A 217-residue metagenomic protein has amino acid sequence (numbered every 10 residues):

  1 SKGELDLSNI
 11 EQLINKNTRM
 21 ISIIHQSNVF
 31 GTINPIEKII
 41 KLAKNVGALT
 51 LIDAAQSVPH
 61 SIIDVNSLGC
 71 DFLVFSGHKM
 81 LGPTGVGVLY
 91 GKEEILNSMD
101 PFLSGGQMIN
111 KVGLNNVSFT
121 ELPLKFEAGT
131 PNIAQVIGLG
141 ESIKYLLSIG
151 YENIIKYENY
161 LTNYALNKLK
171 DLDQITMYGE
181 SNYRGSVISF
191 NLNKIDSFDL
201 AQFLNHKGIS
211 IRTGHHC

Functional and structural regions predicted by a protein language model:
S1-C217: Pyridoxal 5′-phosphate
